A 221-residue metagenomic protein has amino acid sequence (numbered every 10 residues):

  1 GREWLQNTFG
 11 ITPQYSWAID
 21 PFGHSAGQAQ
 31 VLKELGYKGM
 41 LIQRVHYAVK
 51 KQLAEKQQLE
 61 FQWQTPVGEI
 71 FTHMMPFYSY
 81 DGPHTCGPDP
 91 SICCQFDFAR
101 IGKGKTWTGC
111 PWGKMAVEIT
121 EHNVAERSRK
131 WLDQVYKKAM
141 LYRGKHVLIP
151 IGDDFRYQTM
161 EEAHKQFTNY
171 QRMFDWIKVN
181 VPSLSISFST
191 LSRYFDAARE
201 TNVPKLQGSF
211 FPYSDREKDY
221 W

Functional and structural regions predicted by a protein language model:
G1-W221: Catalytic-domain carbohydrate-binding cleft regions of carbohydrate-active enzymes
